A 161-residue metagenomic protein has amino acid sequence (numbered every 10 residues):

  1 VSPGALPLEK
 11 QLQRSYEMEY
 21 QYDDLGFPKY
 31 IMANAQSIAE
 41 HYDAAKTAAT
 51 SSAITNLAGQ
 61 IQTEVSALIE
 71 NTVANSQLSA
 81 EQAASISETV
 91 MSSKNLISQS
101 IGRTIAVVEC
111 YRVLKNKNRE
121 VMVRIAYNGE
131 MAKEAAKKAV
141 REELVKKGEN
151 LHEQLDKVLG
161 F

Functional and structural regions predicted by a protein language model:
V1-F161: Domain-level marker for long, solvent-exposed, non-transmembrane regions
